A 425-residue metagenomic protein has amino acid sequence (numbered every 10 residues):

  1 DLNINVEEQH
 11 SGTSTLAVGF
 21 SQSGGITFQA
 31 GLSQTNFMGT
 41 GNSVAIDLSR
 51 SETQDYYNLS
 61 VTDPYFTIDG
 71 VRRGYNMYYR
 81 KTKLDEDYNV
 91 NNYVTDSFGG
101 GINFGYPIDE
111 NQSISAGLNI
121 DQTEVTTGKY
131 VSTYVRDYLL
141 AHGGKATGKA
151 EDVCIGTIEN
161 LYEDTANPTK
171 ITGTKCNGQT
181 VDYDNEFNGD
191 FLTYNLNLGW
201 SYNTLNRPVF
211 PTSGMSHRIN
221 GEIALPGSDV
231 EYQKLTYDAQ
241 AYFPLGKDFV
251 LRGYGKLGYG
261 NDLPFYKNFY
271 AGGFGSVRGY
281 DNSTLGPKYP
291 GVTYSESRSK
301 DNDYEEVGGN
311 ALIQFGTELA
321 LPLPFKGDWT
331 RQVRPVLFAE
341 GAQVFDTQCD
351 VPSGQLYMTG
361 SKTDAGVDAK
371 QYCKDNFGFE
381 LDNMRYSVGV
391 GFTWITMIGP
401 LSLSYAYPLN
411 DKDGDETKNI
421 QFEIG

Functional and structural regions predicted by a protein language model:
D1-R218, F249-L251, G275-G279, S283-S297 (+3 more regions): Gram-negative/organellar outer-membrane beta-barrel architecture
L2-E7, L16-Q29, Y56, Y106-I108 (+3 more regions): Extended beta-strand-rich architecture
I395: Cytochrome P450 heme-iron axial ligand motif
